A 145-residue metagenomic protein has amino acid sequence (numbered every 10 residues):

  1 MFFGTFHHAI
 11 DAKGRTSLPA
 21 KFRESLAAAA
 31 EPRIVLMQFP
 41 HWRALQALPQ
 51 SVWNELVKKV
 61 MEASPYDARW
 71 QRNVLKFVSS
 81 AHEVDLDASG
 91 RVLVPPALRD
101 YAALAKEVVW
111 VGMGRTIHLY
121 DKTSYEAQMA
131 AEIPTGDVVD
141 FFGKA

Functional and structural regions predicted by a protein language model:
M1-E24: N-terminal leader/capping segments at the start of a protein or of a new domain
T5, E31, A81: Short coil/loop residues immediately preceding or within conserved phosphate-binding loops of NTP-utilizing enzyme
G14-L18, A47, G90-V94, L98 (+1 more regions): Short, structured motif recognition centered on aromatic/hydrophobic residues
S17, K21-E62: Acidic (E/D-rich), amphipathic helical modules within compact regulatory domains
S25, R99-Y101: Short active-site loop/helix that positions an aromatic residue
A28-R43, A103-K122, D137: A short beta-strand-loop micro-motif that forms or neighbors metal/cofactor- and ligand-binding patches at active-site
E55, M61-V92, L98-R99: Short, solvent-exposed interaction modules
H118, T123-A145: Short, Lys/Arg-rich amphipathic alpha-helical interaction segments that bind nucleic acids or acidic protein surfaces
